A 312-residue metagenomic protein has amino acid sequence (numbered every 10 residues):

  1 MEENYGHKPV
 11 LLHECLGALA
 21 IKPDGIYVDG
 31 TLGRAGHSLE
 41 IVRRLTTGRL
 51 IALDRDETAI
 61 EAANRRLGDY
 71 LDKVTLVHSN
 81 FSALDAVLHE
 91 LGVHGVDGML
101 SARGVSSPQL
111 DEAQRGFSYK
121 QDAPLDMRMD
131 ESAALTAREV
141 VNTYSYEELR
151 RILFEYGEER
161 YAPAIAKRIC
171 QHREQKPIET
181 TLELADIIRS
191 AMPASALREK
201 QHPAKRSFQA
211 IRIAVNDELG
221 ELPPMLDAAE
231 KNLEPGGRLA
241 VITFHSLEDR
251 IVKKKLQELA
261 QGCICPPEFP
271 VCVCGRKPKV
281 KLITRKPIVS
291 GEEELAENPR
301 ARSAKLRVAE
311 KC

Functional and structural regions predicted by a protein language model:
M1-C312: S-adenosyl-L-methionine-dependent methyltransferase catalytic core, i.e., the SAM/SAH-binding region
